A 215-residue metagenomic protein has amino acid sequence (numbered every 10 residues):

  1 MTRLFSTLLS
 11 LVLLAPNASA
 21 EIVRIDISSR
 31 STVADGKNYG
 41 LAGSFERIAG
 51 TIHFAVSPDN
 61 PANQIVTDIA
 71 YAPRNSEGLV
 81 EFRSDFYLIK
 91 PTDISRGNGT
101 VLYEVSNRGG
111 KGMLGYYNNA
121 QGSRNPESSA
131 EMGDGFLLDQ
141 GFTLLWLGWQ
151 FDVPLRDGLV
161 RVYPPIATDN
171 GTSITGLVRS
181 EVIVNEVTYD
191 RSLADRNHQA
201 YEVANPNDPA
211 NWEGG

Functional and structural regions predicted by a protein language model:
T2-S10: Sec-dependent signal peptide recognition, specifically the positively charged N-region followed immediately by
A15-N17: N-terminal signal peptide c-region/cleavage motif recognized by signal peptidases
E21-G215: C-terminal His-loop and adjacent cap/lid subdomain of alpha/beta-hydrolase
